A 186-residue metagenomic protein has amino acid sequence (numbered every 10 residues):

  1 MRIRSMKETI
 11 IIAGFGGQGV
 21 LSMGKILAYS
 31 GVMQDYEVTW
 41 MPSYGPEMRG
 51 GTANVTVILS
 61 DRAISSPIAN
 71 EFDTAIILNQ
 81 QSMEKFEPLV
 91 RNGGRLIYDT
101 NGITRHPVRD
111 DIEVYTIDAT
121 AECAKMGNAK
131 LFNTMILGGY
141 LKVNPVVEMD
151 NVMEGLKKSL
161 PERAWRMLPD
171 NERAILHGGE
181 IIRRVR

Functional and structural regions predicted by a protein language model:
R2-R186: Active-site cofactor/cluster-binding pocket
